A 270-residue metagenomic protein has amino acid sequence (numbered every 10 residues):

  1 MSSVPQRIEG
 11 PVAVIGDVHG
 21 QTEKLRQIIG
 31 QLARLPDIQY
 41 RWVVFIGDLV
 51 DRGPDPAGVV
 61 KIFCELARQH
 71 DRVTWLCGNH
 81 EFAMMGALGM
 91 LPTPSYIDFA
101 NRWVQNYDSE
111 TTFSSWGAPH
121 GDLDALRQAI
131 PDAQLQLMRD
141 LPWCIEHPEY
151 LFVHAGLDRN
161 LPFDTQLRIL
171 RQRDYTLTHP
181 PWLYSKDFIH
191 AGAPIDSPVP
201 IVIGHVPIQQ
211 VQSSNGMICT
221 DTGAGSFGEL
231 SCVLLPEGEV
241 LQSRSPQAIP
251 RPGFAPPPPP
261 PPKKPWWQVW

Functional and structural regions predicted by a protein language model:
M1-I62: N-terminal active-site segment of His-dependent metallophosphoesterases
E9, I38-R41, H70-R72, P148 (+1 more regions): A general structural motif
V14, F45, W75-L76, L151 (+2 more regions): Residue-level marker for buried hydrophobic side chains located in beta-strands that build the well-ordered beta-sheet
H19-E23, D51-P54, H80-M85, R159-N160 (+2 more regions): Active-site environment of divalent metal-dependent phosphoester hydrolases
Q27-G30, G58-K61, G89-P92, Q166-R168 (+2 more regions): Short, glycine/charged-enriched secondary-structure capping and boundary segments
Q39, R52-P142, L177, W182-Y184: Active-site neighborhood of divalent metal-dependent phosphoester bond hydrolases
E110-C219, G223-E229, P236-I249: Acidic, His/Gly-enriched loop-helix segments that form or flank divalent-metal centers in metallo-dependent hydrolases
W266-W270: Short, aromatic- and cysteine-enriched interfacial helices/patches that mediate contacts at lipid membranes
